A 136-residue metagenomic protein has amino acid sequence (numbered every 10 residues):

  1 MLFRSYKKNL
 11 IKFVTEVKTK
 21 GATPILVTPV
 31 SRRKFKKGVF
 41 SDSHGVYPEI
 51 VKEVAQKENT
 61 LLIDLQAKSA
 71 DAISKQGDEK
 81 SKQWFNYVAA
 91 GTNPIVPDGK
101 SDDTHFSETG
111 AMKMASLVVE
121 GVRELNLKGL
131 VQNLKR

Functional and structural regions predicted by a protein language model:
Y6-N9, F13, M114, V118: Alpha-helical packing segments of well-folded alpha/beta enzyme cores
K8, K12-T15, T19, V46-E53: Alpha-helical scaffolding segments of alpha/beta enzyme cores, especially the outer helices of TIM-barrel or partial
K12, T28-P29: Short glycine/proline-centered loop/turn elements that form peptide/ligand docking sites
K18-I25, K57-L61: Loop/turn elements at helix/coil->beta-strand transitions in domains of secreted/extracellular proteins
P29-R136: Catalytic His-Asp segment of secreted/periplasmic serine-dependent ester chemistry enzymes
